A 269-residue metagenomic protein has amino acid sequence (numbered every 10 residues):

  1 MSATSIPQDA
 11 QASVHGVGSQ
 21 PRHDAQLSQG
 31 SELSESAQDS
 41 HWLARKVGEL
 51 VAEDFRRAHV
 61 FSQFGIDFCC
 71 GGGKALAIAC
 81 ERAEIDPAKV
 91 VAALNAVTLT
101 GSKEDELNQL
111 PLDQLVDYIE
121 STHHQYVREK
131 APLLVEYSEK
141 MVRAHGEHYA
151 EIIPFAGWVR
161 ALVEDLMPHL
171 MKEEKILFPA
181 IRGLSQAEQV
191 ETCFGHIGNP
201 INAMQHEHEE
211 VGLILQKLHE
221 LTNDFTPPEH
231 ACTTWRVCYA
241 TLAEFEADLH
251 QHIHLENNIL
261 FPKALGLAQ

Functional and structural regions predicted by a protein language model:
S2-Q269: Small-residue-biased structural context
